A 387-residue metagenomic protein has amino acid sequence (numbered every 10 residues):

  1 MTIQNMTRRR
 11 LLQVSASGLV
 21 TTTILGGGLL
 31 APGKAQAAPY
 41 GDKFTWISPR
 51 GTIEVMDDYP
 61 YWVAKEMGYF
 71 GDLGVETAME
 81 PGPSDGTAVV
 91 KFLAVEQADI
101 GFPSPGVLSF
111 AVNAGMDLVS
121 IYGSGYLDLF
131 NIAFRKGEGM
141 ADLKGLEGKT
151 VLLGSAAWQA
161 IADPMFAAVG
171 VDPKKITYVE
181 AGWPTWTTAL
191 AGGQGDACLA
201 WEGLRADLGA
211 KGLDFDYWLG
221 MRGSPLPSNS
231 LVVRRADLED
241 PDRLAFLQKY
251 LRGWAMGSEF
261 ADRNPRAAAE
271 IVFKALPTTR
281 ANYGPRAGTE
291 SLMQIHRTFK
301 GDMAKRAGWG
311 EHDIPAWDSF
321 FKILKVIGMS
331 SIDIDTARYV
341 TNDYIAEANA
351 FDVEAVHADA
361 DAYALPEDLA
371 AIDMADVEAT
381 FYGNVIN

Functional and structural regions predicted by a protein language model:
T2-T22: N-terminal secretory signal peptides and thylakoid transit peptides that target proteins across membranes
A31-Q36: Sec/Tat signal peptide C-region and signal peptidase I cleavage site
A37-E202, L213, W218-P225, A371-N387: Short, glycine-/small- and polar/acidic-enriched structural segments that line small-molecule recognition paths
G68, L73-G74, Q97, F102 (+7 more regions): Sec/Tat-exported extracytoplasmic proteins
A78-M79, D85-A88, E180, R286-Q294 (+1 more regions): Short linear loop/turn motifs
N131-A133, S230-V233: Short glycine- and hydrophobic/aromatic-rich loop-to-beta-strand nucleating segment in the catalytic cores
P241-D333: Secondary-structure end/capping motifs
F321-N387: Conserved C-terminal helix/tail region of periplasmic/extracytoplasmic solute-binding proteins
